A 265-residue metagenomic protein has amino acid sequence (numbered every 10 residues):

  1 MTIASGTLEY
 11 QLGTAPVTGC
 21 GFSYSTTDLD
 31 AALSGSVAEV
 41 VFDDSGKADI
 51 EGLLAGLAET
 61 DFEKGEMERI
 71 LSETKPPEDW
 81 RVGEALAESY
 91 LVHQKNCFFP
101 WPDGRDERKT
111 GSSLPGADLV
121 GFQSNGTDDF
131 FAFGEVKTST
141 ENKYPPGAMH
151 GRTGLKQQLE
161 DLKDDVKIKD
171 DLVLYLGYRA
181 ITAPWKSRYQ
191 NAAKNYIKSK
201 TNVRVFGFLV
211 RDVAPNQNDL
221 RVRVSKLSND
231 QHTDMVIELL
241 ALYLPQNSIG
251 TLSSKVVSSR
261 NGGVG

Functional and structural regions predicted by a protein language model:
M1, Q190-G265: Non-catalytic C-terminal interaction segments of nucleic acid-processing enzymes
M1-E59, G65-E66, I70, T74 (+1 more regions): Nuclease-adjacent, charged terminal/linker segments that flank catalytic cores
M67-L86, G104-T110: A short, highly charged nucleic-acid-interacting micro-segment common to nuclease and nuclease-linked defense proteins
L91, L119-G121, F131-T138: Conserved catalytic cores of phosphodiester-cleaving nucleases, focusing on short active-site segments
Q94-S112: A short acidic/basic microdomain associated with nuclease active sites
G111, P115-G121: Charged, often glycine-rich, active-site loop that binds/positions anionic groups
V136-P146: Short beta-strand-loop-alpha-helix junction that forms the active-site gateway of nucleic-acid-processing nucleases
Y144-P215: Acidic, metal/cofactor-coordinating or nucleic-acid-engaging core segments within structured domains
